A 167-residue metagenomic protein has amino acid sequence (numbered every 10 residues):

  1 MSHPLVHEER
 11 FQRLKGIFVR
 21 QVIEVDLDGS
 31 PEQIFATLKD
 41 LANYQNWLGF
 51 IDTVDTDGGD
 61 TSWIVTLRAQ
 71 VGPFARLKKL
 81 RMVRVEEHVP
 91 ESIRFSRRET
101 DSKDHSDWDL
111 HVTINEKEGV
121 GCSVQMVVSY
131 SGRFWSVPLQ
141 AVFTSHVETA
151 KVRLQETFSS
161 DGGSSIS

Functional and structural regions predicted by a protein language model:
S2-S62: Hydrophobic ligand-binding cavity/cleft-lining segments
R20-V22, L77-R81, D104-H111: Short, surface-exposed coil-to-beta transition loops
S30, G59, V89, K117-V120: Short strand-connecting beta-turns/loops that link adjacent beta-strands
I34-L38, Y44, W63, R84 (+3 more regions): Hydrophobic pocket/interface hotspot
T53-D55, V83, D109-T113: Short, surface-exposed charged micro-motifs
T56-E99, R153, T157-D161: Glycine-rich portal/gate segments that line the openings of hydrophobic small-molecule binding cavities
S96-V152: Beta-strand/loop substructures that line and gate deep hydrophobic ligand-binding cavities in soluble
V147-T157, S164-S167: Compositionally biased, intrinsically disordered linkers/stalks adjacent to structured regions
